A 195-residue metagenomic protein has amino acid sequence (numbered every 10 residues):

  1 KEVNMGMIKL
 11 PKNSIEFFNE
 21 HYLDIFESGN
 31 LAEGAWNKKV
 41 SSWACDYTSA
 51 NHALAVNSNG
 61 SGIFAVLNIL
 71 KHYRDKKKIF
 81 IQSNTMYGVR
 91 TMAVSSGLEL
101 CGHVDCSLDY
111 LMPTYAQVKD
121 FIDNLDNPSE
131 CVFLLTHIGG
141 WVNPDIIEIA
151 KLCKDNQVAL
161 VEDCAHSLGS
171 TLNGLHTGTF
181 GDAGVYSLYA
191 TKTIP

Functional and structural regions predicted by a protein language model:
K1-D75, S96, D120, K154: Conserved PLP-binding active-site segment in aminotransferase class I/II-type PLP enzymes
Y22, A44, G62, I79 (+5 more regions): Generic structural signal for small/hydrophobic residues in well-ordered secondary structure, especially within
K39, S61, Y87-G88, G140-W141: Short alpha-helical
S41, D105-S107, E162-D163: Acidic active-site catalytic centers that drive phospho-/nucleotidyl reactions and related ester hydrolyses
A50, N59, C106-D109, A190: Short, acidic/glycine-rich phosphate-metal binding loop used to engage nucleotide
A55-V56, I81, L135-T136: A short beta-strand submotif of the Rossmann-like class I SAM-dependent methyltransferase core that lines
V66-N124: Conserved PLP-anchoring active-site segment centered on the Schiff-base-forming lysine
Y110-P195: Active-site phosphate-binding strand-loop segment of PLP-dependent enzymes
